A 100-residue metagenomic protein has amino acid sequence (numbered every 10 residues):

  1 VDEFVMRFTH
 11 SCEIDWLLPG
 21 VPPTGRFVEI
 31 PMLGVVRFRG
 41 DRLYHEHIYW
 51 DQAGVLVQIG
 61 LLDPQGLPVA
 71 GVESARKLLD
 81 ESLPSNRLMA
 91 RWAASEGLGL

Functional and structural regions predicted by a protein language model:
V1-L100: C-terminal and inter-domain tail/linker signature
